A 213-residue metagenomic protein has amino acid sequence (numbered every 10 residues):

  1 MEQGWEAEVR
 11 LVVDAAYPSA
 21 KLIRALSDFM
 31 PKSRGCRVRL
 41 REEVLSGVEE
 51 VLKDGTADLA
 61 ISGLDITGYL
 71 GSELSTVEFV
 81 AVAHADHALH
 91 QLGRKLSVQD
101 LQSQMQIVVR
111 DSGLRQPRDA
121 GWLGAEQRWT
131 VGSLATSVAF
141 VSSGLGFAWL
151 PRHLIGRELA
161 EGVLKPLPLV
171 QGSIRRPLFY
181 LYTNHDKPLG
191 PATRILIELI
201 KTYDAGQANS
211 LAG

Functional and structural regions predicted by a protein language model:
M1-E2, E8, L181, L196 (+1 more regions): Alpha-helical linker/hinge and terminal dimerization helices associated with HTH transcriptional regulators
E6-T67: Central regulatory/effector-binding core of bacterial HTH transcription factors
A7-V9, A125-Q127, P177-F179: Short amphipathic alpha-helical segments
E8-V12, A60, I107, A148 (+1 more regions): Short, well-ordered beta-strand segments
D14, G63, L150-P151, A192: Replace "coordinates the UDP/GDP/TDP-sugar" with "coordinates nucleotide-activated sugar donors
K21, S97, P188-T202: Short amphipathic alpha-helical coupling segments at ligand-binding clamshell hinges and other catalytic/signaling
E50, I66-T67, G71-L145, L150-R175 (+2 more regions): C-terminal regulatory
V82-D86, L178-L189: A bilobed periplasmic-binding-protein/Venus flytrap-type ligand-binding module shared by bacterial periplasmic
